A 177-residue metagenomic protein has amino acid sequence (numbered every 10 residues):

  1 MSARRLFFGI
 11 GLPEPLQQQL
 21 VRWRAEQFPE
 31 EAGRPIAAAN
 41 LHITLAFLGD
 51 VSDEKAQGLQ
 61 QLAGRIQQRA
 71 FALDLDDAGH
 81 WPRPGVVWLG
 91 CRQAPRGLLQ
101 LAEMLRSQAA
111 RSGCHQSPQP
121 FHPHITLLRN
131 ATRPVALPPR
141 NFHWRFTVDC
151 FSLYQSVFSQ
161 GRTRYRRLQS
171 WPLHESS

Functional and structural regions predicted by a protein language model:
M1-S177: Histidine-dependent nucleotide/RNA phosphoesterase domain, centered on the 2H-phosphoesterase fold with its duplicated
